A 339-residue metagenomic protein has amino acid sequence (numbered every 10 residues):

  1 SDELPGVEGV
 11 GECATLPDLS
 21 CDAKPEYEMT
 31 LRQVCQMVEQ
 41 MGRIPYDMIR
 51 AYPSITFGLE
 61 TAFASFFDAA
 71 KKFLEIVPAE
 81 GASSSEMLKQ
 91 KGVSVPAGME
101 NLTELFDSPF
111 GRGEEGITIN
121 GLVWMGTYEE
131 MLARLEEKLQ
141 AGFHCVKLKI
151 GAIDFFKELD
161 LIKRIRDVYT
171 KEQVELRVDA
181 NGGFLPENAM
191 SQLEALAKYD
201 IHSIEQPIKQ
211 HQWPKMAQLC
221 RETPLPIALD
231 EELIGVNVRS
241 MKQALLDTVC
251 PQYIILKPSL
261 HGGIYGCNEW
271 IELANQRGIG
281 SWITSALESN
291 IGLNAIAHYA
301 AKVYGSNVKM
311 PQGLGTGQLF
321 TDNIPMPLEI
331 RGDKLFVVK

Functional and structural regions predicted by a protein language model:
S1-L176, N181-G183, M190, E194-A197 (+1 more regions): N-terminal capping/lid subdomain adjacent to the active-site entrance of alpha/beta enzymes
G11, I117-V123, V146-L148, L176-A180 (+5 more regions): Hydrophobic faces of well-ordered beta-strands that scaffold small-molecule active sites in alpha/beta enzyme cores
G142-H144, T170, E194-H202, C220-I227 (+3 more regions): Glycine-enriched alpha-helix->loop->beta-strand junction motifs that scaffold or abut catalytic
K147-D154, R177-N181, D200-Q212, P226-G235 (+1 more regions): Catalytic beta/alpha-barrel core
I153-I165, L185-N188, I208-C220, V238-R239 (+1 more regions): Active-site-adjacent beta->alpha loops and helix N-cap segments on the catalytic face of soluble alpha/beta enzymes
E187-A195, V236-D247, W270, S289-K302: Catalytic cores of alpha/beta
V249-I254, L260, G266-W282, A286 (+3 more regions): Active-site capping/gating regions of soluble enzymes
A286-K339: Flexible C-terminal active-site loop/helix
